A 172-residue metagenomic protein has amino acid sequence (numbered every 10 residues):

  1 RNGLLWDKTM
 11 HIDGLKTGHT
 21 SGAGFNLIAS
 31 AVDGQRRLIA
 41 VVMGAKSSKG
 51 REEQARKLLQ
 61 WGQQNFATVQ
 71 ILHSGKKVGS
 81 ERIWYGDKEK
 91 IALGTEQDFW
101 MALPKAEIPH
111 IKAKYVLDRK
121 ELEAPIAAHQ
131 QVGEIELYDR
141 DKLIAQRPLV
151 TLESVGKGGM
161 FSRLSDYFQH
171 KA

Functional and structural regions predicted by a protein language model:
R1-A172: Domain-terminus/edge residues, biased toward the C-terminal soluble/receptor-binding domains of extracytoplasmic
